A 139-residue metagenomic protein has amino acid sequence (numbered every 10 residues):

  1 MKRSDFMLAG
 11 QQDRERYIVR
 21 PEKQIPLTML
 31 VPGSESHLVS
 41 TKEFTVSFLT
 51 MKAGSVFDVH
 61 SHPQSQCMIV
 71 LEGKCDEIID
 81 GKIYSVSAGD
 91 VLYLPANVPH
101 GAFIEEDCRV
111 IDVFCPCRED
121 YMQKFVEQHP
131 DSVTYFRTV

Functional and structural regions predicted by a protein language model:
M1-E43, E127-V139: A short, N-terminal "cap"/entry segment at the start of jelly-roll beta-barrel domains of the cupin/DSBH fold
P32, V46-S61: Conserved short histidine dyad/triad with adjacent acidic residue
T50-K52, S61-E77, V113-P116: Short, conserved beta-strand element in jelly-roll/cupin
P63, I79, I111-D112, C117-F125 (+1 more regions): Anionic, Ser/Thr-rich low-complexity intrinsically disordered regions
L71-E72, S87-A88, E106: A cytosolic small-molecule/anion-sensing beta-strand core signal
G81-A96: Short acidic-glycine-tyrosine-enriched beta hairpin
A96-D120: Ligand-binding loop in jelly-roll beta-barrel domains
